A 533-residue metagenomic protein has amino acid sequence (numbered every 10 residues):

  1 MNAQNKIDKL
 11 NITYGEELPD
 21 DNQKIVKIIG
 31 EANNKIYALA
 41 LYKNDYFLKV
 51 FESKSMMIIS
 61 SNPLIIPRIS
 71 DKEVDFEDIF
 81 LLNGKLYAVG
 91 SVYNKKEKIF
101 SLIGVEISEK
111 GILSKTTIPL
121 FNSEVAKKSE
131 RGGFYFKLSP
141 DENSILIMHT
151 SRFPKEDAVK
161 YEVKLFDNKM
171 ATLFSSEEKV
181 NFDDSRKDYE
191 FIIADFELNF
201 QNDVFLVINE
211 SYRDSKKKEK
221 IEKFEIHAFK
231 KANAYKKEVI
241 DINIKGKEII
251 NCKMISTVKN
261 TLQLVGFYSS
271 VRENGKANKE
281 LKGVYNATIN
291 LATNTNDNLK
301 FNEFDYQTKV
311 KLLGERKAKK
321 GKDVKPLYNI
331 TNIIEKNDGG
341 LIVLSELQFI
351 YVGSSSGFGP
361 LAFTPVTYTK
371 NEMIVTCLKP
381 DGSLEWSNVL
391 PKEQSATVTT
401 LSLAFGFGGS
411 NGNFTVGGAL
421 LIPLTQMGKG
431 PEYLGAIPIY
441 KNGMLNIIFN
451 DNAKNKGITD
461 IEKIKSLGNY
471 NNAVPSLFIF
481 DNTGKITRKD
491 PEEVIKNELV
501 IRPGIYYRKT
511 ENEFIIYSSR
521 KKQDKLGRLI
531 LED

Functional and structural regions predicted by a protein language model:
Q4-Q23, S60-S61, L312-K322, R488-D490: A short helix->beta-strand "capping" segment at the edge of beta-propeller domains
E16-P19, M57-E97, T117-E130, V180-Q201 (+4 more regions): Blade-loop segments of beta-propeller domains
E17-N33, D75-L86, V92-K95, E130-S144 (+6 more regions): Structural signature of eukaryotic scaffold interfaces centered on beta-propeller domains
Q23, K27, I208, V284 (+4 more regions): Loop/turn-rich, solvent-exposed surfaces of beta-rich toroidal or solenoidal domains
E52-S53, F100-G111, K160-T172, E219-Y235 (+4 more regions): Beta-propeller blade signature
R68, V239-K253, N296-V324, T369 (+3 more regions): Conserved blade-ending motifs and adjacent loop-strand segments that build the rim/top face of beta-propeller domains
Y93-I99, I145-V159, N209-I221, F267-G283 (+2 more regions): Short, conserved, GDST-rich strand-edge loop motifs in beta-rich repeat architectures
D195-I208, K216-E346, Y351-S354: Long, internal scaffold/assembly segments composed of regular secondary structure
